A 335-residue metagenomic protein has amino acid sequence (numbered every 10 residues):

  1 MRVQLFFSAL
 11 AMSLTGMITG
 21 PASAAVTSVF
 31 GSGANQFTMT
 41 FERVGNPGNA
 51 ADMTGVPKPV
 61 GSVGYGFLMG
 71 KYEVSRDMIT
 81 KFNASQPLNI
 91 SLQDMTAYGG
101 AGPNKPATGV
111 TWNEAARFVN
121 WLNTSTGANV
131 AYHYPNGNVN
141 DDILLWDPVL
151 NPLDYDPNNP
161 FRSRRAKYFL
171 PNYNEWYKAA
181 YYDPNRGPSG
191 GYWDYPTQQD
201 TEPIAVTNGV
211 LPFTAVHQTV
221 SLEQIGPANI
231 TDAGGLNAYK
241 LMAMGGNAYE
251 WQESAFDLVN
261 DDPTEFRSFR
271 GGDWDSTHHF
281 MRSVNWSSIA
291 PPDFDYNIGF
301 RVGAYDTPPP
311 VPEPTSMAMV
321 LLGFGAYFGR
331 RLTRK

Functional and structural regions predicted by a protein language model:
M1-S8: Bacterial N-terminal signal peptides that target proteins for export
S8-M17: Bacterial N-terminal signal peptides
A24, G235-N237, D262-V311: Disulfide-stabilized, aromatic/cysteine-rich ligand-recognition loop
V29-Q93, P106-N123, G246: A short glycine-rich, aromatic-capped structural motif
N35-T38, G48, E114-R282: Functional-site microenvironments in short loops/helix caps that host divalent-cation chemistry
A50-F67, V206-H217, H279-S288, P292-N297: Short, polar loop/linker segments at the starts of domains and inter-domain junctions
L68-M69, T96-W112, P160, R164-L170 (+1 more regions): A glycine-rich, coil/turn loop motif that links secondary-structure elements
P312-R330: A short, hydrophobic C-terminal helix/tail in secreted or cell-surface proteins
